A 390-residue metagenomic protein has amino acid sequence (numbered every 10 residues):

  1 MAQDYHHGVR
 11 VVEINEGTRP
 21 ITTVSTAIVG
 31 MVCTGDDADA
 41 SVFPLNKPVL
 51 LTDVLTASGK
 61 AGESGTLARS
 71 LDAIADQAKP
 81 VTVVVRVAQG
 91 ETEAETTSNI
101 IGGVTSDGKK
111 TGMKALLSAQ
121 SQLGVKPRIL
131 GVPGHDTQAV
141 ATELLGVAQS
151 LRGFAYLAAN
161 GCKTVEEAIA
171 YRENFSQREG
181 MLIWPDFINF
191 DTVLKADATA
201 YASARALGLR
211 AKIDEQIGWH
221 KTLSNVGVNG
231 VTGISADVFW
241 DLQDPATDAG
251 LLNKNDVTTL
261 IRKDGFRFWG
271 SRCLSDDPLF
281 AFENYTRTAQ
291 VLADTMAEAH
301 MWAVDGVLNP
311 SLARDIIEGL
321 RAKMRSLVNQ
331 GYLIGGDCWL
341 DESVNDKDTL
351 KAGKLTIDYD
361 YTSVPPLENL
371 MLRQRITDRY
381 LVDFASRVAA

Functional and structural regions predicted by a protein language model:
M1-A390: Surface-exposed assembly/interface segments
